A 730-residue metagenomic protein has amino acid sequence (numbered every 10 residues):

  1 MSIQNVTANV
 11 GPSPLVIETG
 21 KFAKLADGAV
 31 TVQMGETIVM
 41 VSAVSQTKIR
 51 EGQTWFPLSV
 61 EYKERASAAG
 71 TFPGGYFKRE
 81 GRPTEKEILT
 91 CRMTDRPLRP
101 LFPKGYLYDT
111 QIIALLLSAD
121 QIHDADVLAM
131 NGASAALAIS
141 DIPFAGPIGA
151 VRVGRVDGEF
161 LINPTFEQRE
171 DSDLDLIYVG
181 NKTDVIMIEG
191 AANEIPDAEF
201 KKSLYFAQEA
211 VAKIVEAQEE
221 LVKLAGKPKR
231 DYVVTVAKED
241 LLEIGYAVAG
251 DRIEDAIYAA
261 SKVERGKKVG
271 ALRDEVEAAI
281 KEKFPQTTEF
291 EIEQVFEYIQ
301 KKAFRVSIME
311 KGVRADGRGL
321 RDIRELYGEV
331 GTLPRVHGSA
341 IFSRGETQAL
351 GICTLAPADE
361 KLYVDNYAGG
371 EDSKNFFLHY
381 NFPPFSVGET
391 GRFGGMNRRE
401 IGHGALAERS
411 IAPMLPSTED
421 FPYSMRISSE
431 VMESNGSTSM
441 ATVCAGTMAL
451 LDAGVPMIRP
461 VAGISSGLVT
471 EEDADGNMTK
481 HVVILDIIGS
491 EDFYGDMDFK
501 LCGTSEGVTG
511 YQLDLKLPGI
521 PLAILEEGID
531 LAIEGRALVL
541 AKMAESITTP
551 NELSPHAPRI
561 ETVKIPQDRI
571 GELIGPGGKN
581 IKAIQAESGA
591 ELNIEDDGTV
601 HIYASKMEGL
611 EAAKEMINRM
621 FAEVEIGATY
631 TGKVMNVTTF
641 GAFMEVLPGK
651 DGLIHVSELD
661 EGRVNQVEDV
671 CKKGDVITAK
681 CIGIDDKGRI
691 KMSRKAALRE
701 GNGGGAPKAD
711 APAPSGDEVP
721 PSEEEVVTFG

Functional and structural regions predicted by a protein language model:
M1-Q46, D231-E371, E561-E572, N580 (+1 more regions): Extended amphipathic alpha-helical scaffolds
I3-V6, V10-S13, D27, I38 (+11 more regions): Alpha/propeptide regions of enzymes that mature by internal proteolysis
A26-Q111, L116-H123, K182, E189 (+5 more regions): Glycine-rich, flexible beta-strand/loop modules in the N-terminal catalytic cores of phosphate-handling
K104-T110, A145-P147, I214-Y232, V263-E264 (+7 more regions): Flexible, glycine/charged-enriched surface loops at secondary-structure junctions
A114-L116, I186-A191, Y232-V236, A247-A259 (+6 more regions): Short, hydrophobic beta-strand segments
D141-A260, L450-T549: Mobile "lid/hinge" segments at catalytic clefts and subdomain interfaces of large enzymes
A225-E239, L538-K564, G609-T631: Long, charged amphipathic helices and adjacent flexible linkers at domain junctions
H556-I560, Q567-G730: Single-stranded RNA-binding regions, centering on S1/OB-family and related RNA-binding modules
